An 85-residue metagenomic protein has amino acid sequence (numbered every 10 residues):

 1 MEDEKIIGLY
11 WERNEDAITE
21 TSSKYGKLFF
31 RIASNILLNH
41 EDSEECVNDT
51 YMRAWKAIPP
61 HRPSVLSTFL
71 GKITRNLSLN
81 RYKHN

Functional and structural regions predicted by a protein language model:
M1-G8: Intrinsic, short, N-terminal disordered tails of RNA polymerase sigma-factor systems
W11-E20, F30-D49: Short, charged helix-capping/linker segments at alpha-helix termini
I18, S22-G26, G71: Amphipathic, non-transmembrane alpha-helical scaffold segments
R31, E45-M52, K56, S64-N76: Structural recognition of an alpha-helix C-terminal capping motif at a helix-to-coil junction
L38-N39, P59-P63, H84: Short connector loops in the HATPase_c
R75-N85: Arg/Lys-rich amphipathic alpha helix in sigma70-family domain 2
